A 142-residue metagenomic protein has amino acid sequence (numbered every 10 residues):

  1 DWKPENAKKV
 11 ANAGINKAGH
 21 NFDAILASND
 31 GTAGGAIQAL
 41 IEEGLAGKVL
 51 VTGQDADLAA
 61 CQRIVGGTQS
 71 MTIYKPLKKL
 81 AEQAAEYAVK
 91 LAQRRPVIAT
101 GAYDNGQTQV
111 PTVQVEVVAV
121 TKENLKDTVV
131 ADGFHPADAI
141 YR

Functional and structural regions predicted by a protein language model:
D1-V10, L26-T32, D55-L58, K75-L80: Hinge/beta->alpha junction and helix N-cap segments in small-molecule ligand-binding domains
E5-N21: Short, well-structured alpha-helical segments in soluble
L26-D30, G34-Q69: Venus flytrap/periplasmic-binding-protein-like
A60-R63, A81-A85: Short, charged, surface-exposed secondary-structure boundary motifs
G66-K78: Short beta-strand elements at the ligand-binding edges of bilobed clamshell
Q83-R142: Hinge/cleft segment of the Venus flytrap/periplasmic-binding protein
